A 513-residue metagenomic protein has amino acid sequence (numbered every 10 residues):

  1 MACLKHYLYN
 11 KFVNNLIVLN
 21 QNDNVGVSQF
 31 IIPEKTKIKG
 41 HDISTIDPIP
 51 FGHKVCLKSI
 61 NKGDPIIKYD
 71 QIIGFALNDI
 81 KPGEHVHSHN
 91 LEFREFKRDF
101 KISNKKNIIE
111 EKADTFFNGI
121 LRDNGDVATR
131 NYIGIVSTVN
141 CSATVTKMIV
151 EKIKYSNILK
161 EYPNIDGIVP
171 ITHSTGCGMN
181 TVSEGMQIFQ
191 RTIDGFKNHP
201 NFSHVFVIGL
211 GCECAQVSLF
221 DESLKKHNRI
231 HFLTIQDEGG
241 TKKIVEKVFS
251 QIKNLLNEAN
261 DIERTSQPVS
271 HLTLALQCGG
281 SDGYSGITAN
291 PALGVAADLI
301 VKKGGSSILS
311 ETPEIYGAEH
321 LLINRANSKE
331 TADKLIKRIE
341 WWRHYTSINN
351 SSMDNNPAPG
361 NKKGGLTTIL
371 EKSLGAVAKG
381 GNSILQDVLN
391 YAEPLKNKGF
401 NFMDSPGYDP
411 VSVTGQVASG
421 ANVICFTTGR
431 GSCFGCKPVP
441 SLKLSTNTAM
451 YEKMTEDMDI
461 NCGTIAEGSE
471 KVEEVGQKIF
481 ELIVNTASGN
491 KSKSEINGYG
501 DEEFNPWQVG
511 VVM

Functional and structural regions predicted by a protein language model:
Y7-Y9: Short, positively charged and aromatic/hydrophobic N-terminal segments
F12-V423, R430-S432, P438-M513: Metallocofactor- and cofactor-centric catalytic cores in central/energy metabolism, strongly enriched
